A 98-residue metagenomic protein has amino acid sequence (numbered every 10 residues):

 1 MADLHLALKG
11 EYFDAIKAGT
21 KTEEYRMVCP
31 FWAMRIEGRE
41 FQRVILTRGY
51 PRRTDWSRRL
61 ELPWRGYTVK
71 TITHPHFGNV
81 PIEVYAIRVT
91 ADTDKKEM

Functional and structural regions predicted by a protein language model:
A2-M98: Catalytic phosphate/metal-binding cores of nucleic-acid and nucleotide-processing enzymes, i.e., regions that mediate
